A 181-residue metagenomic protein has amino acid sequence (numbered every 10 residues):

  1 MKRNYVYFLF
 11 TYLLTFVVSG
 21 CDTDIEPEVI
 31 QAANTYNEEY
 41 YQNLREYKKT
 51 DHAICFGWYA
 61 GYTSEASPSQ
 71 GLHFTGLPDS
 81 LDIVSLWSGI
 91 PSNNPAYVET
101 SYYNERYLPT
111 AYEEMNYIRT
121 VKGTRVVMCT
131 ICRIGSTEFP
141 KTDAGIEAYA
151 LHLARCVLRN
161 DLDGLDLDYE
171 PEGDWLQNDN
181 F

Functional and structural regions predicted by a protein language model:
M1-Y5, T15-D51: Bacterial Sec-dependent N-terminal signal peptides
D51-F181: Chitinase-like catalytic core of GlcNAc-active glycosidases
